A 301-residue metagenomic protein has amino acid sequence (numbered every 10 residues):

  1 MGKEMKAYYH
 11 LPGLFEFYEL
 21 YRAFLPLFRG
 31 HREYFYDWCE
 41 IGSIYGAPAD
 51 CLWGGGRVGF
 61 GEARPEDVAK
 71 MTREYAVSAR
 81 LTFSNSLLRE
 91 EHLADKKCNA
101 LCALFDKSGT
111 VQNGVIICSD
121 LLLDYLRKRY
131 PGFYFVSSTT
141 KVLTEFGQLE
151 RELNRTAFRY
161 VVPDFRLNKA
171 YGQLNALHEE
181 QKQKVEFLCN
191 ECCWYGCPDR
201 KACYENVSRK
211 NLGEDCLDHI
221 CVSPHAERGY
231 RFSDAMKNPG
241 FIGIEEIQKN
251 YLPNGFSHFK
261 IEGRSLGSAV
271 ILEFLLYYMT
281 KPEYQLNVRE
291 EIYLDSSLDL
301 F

Functional and structural regions predicted by a protein language model:
G2-Q148, E152, F158-F301: Active-site pocket-lining/capping segments in soluble small-molecule metabolic enzymes
